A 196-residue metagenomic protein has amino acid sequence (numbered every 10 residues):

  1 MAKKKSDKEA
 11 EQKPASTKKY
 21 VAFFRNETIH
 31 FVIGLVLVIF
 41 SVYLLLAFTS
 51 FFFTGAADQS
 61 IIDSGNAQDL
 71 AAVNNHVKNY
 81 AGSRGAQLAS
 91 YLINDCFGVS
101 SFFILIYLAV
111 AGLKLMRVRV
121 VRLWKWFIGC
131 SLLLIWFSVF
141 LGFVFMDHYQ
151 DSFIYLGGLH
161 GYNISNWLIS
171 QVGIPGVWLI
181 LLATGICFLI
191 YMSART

Functional and structural regions predicted by a protein language model:
M1-T196: Alpha-helical transmembrane segments used as membrane anchors
